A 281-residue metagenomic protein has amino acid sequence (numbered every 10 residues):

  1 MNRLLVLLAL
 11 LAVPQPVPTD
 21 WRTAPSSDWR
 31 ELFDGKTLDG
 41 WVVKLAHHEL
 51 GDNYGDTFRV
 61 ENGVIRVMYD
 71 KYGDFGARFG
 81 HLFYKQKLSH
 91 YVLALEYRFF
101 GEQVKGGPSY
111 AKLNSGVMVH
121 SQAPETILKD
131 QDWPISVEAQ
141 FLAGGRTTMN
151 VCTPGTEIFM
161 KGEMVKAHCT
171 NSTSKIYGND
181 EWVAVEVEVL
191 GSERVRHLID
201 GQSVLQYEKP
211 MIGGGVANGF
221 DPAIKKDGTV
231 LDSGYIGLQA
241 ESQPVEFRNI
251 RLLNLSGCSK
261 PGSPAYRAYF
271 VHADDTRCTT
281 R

Functional and structural regions predicted by a protein language model:
L4-A12: Sec-dependent N-terminal signal peptides
A12-V13, D275: N-terminal export signals
P16-P264: Carbohydrate-interacting regions of secretory-pathway proteins
S256-R281: Extracellular calcium-associated, cysteine-rich motifs in secreted modular proteins
